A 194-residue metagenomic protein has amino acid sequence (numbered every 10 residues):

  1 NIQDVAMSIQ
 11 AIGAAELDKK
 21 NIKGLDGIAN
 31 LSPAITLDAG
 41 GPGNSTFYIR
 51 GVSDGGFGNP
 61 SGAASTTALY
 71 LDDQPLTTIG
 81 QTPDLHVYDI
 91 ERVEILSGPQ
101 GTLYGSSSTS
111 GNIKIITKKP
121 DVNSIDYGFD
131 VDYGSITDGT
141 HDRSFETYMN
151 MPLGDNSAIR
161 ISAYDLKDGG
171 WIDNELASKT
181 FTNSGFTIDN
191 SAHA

Functional and structural regions predicted by a protein language model:
N1, D18-K19, I35-L37, G55-F57 (+4 more regions): Short beta-strands and strand-coil junctions in structured, solvent-facing domains, enriched
N1-K20, S45-Y48, T67: N-terminal periplasmic "start-of-domain" segments of outer-membrane beta-barrel proteins
Q3-V5, N59-G62, G80, N123-G128 (+1 more regions): Short, charged, solvent-exposed linker or helix-capping segments at domain edges/interfaces that act as flexible hinges
I9, D26-Q74: Extracytoplasmic beta-strand/coil segments of soluble accessory domains associated with Gram-negative outer-membrane
K19, D26-A29, D84, L103 (+1 more regions): A general structural signal for stabilizing positions within well-ordered secondary structure
G58-P60, T66-P99: Short acidic/polar hinge/loop motifs at secondary-structure boundaries that mediate gating or recognition
S65-T66, Y88-E94, Q100-N183, T187-A194: Outer-membrane beta-barrel translocator/receptor signature
